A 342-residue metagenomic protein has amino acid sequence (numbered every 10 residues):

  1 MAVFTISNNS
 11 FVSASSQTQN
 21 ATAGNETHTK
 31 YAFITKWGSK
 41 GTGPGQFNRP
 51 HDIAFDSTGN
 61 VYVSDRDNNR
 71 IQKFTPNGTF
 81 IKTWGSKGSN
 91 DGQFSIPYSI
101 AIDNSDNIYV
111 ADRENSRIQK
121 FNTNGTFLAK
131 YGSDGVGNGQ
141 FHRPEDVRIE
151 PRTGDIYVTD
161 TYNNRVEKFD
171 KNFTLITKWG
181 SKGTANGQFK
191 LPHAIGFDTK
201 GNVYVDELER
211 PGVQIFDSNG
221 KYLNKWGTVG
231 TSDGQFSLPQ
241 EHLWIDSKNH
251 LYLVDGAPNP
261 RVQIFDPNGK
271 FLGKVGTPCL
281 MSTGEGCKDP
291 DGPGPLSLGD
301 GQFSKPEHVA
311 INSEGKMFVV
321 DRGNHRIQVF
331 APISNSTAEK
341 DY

Functional and structural regions predicted by a protein language model:
F4-T18: Sec-dependent signal peptide cleavage junction
S15-Y342: Eukaryotic scaffold repeat domains enriched in small/polar residues
